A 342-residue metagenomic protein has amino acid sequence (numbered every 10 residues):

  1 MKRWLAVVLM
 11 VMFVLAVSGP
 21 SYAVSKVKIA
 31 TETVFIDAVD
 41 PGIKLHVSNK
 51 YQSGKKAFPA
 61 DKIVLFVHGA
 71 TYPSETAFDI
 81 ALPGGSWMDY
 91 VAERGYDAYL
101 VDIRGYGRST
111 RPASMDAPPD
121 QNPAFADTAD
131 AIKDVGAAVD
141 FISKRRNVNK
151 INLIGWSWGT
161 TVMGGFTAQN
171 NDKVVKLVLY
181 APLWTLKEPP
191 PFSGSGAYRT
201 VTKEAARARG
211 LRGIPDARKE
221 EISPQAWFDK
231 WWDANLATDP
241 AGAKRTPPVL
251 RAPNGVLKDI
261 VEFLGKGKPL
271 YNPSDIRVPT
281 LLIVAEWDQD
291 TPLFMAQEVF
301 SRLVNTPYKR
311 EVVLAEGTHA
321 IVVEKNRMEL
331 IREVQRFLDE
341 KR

Functional and structural regions predicted by a protein language model:
V24-P59: N-terminal cap/lid segment of alpha/beta-hydrolase-fold proteins
G54-L100: Short, surface-exposed "cap/lid" segments of acyl-processing enzymes
P119, A129-K150: Conserved acidic catalytic loop of the alpha/beta-hydrolase fold
R145-T185: Conserved hydrolase catalytic core segment
E188-I283: Alpha/beta-hydrolase
Q289-M295: Conserved alpha/beta-hydrolase "acid-adjacent" motif
V304-A320: Catalytic histidine neighborhood in serine/cysteine hydrolases with alpha/beta-hydrolase-type architecture
G317-E329: Catalytic histidine-centered segment of alpha/beta-hydrolase-like enzymes
